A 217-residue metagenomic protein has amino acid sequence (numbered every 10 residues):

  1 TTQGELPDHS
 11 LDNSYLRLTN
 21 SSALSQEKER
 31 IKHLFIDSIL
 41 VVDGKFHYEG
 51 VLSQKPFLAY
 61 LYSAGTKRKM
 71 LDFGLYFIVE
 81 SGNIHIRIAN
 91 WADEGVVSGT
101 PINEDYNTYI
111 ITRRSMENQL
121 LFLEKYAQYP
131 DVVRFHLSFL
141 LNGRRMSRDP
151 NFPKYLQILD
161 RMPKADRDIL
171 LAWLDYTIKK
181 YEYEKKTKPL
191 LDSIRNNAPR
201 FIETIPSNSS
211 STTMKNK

Functional and structural regions predicted by a protein language model:
T1-G143: A non-transmembrane, solvent-exposed segment enriched in polar/low-complexity residues
F77, Q157, D168, S193 (+1 more regions): Generic short N-terminal amphipathic or hydrophobic helices
R113-M116, Y176, Y183-K188: Long amphipathic alpha-helices with heptad-repeat character, especially coiled-coil-forming segments used
G143-N151: Short coil/turn connectors between adjacent alpha-helices in alpha-solenoid helical repeat scaffolds
N151-L159, L190-I194: Alpha-helical repeat scaffolds
M162-I169: Short solvent-exposed coil/turn linkers within tandem alpha-helical repeat scaffolds
L171-K179: TPR/TPR-like alpha-solenoid helical repeat scaffolds
E182-N216: N-terminal "domain-start" segment that seeds a small globular fold
